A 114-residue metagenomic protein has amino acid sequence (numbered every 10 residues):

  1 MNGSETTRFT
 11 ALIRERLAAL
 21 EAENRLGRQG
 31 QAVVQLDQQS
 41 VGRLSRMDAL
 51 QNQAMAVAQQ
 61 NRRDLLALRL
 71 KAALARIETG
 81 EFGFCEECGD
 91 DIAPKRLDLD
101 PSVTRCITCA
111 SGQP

Functional and structural regions predicted by a protein language model:
M1-T79, L99: Interaction interfaces in information-processing and related assembly proteins
L50, C88-D91: Ubiquitous "structural anchor" signal
T79, D90, S111: Short, conserved catalytic or interaction motifs in soluble domains
G83-E86, T104: Cys/His-enriched microdomains
E87-C88, T108: Short, cysteine/histidine-rich loop/knuckle motifs that typically chelate Zn2+
A93, P114: Short functional micro-motifs and their immediate structural scaffolds
P94-D98: Short, non-ligating residues that shape and space the ligands of small metal-coordination modules and catalytic
D100-G112: Cysteine-rich micro-motifs
